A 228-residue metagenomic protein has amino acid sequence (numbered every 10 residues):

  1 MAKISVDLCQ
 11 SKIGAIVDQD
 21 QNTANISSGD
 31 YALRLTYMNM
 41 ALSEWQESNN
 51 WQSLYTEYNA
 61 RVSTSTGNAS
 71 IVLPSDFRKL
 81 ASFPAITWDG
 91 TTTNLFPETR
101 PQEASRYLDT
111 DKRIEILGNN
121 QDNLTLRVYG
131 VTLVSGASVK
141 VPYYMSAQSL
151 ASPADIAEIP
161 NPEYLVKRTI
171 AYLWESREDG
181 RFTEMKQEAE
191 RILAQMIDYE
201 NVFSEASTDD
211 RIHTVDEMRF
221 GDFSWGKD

Functional and structural regions predicted by a protein language model:
M1-D228: Glycine-enriched, solvent-exposed interface loops adjoining structured elements
